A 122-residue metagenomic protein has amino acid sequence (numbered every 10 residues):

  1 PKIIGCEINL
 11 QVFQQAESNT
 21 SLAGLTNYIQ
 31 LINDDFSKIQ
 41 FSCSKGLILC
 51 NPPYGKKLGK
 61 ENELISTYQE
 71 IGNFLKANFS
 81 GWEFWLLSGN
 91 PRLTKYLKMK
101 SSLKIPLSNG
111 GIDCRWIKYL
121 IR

Functional and structural regions predicted by a protein language model:
P1-R122: Class I S-adenosyl-L-methionine-dependent methyltransferase catalytic core
